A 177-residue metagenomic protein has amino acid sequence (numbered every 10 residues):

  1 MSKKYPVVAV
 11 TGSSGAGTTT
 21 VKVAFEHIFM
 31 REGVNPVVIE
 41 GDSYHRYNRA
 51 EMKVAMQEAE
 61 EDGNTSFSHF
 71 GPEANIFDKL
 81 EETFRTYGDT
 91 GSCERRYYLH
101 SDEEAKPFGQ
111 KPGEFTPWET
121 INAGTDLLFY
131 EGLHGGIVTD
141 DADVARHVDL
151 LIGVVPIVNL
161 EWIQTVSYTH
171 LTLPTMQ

Functional and structural regions predicted by a protein language model:
G15: Walker A (P-loop) phosphate-binding loop of P-loop NTPases
T18: Conserved lysine of the Walker
V21-K22: Post-Walker A alpha-helix
E32-R46: Short beta-strand-centered segment that lines the nucleotide-binding/catalytic pocket of NTP-utilizing
R49-Y98: Conserved nucleotide-sensing/catalytic segment adjacent to the nucleotide-binding pocket in NTP-handling enzymes
E82-T125: Phosphate-binding/switch loop-helix module in NTP-utilizing enzymes
G113-Y168: ATP-dependent NMP and nucleoside kinases share a basic, alpha-helical "lid"
T169-T175: Conserved small/polar residues in nucleotide/adenosyl-binding loops
